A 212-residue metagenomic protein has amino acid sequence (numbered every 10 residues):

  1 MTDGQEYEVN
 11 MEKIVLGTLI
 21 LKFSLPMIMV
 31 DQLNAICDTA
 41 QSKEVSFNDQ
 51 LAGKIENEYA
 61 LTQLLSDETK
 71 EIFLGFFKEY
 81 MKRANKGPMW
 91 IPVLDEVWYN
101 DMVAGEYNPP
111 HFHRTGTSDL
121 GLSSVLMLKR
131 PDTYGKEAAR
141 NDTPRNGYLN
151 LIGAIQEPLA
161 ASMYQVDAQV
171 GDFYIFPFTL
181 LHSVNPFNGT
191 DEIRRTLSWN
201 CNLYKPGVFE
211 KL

Functional and structural regions predicted by a protein language model:
M1-W90, G105-P109: Non-heme Fe(II)/2-oxoglutarate
G17-L19, V93, L120-L122, I193-R195: Residues at beta-strand starts and edge strands
G87-V93, K136-A139: Short acidic alpha-helical/loop segments enriched in Asp/Glu that coordinate divalent cations
V93-D101: A short glycine-rich, His/Asp/Glu-containing loop-to-beta-strand
N100-I175, N185, I193, G207-E210: Catalytic core of non-heme Fe(II) oxygenases with the double-stranded beta-helix
G189-N200: C-terminal/domain-terminus segments
S198-L212: Double-stranded beta-helix
